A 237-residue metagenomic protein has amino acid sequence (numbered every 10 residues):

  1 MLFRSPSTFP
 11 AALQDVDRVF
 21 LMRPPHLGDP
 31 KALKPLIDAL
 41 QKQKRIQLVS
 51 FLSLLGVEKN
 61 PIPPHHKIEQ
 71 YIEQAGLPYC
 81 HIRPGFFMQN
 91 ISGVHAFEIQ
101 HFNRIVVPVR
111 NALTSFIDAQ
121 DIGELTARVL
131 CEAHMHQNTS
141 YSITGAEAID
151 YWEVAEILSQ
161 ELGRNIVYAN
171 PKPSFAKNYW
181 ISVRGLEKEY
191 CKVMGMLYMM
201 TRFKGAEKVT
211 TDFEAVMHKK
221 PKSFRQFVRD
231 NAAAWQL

Functional and structural regions predicted by a protein language model:
S5-F9, F175: Short acidic active-site motifs
F9-A12, N231: Localized chelating/binding microdomains that coordinate divalent metal ions or stabilize phosphate-bearing
Q14, P25-K34, D38-L48, L54-V167 (+4 more regions): Oxidoreductase cofactor-interface core, primarily capturing Rossmann-like NAD(P)-dependent enzymes
S174-L237: A hydrophobic C-terminal alpha-helical subdomain
